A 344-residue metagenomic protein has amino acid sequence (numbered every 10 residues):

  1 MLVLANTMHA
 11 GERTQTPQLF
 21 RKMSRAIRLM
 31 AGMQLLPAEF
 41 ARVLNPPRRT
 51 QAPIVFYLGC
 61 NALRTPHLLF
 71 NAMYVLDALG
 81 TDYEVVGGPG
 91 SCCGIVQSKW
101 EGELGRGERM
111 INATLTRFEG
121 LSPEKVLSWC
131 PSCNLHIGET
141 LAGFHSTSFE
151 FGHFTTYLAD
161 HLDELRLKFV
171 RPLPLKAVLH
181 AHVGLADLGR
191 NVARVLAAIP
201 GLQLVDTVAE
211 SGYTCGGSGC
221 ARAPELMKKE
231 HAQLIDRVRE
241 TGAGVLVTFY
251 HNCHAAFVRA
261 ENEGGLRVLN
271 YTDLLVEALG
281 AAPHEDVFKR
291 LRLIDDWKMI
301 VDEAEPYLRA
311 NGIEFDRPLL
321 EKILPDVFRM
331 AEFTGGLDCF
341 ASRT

Functional and structural regions predicted by a protein language model:
M1-N134, T140-L141, R292-P306, G312-T344: Iron-sulfur-cluster electron-transfer modules
V86-G88, D163-K168, P174-L226, A310-E314 (+2 more regions): Redox- and metal-dependent alpha/beta enzyme cores, enriched for Fe-S-associated oxidoreductases and cofactor-handling
L104-N112, K168-L185, R222-Q233, E285-E305: A polyampholytic, Gly/Pro-enriched intrinsically disordered region
E124-C130, A177, G244-F249: Short glycine-rich phosphate-binding loop at a beta-alpha junction
S132-C133, N252-H254: Alpha-helix capping/helix-boundary segments
H136-A142, A255-G265: Short Gly/Thr/Asp-enriched flexible loops that form oxyanion-binding sites at enzyme active sites
S146-L173, T207-G217, N262-I300: Short, flexible loop segments at boundaries between secondary-structure elements
L226-G244, C253: A short, acidic, amphipathic alpha-helical segment used as a generic capping/interface helix at domain edges
